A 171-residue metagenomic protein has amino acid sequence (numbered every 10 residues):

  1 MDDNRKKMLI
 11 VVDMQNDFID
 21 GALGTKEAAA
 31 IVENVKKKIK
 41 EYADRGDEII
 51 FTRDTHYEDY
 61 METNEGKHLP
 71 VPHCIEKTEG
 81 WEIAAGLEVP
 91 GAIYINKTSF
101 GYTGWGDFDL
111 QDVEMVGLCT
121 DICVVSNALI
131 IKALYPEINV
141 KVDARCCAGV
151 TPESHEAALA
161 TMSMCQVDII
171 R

Functional and structural regions predicted by a protein language model:
M1-Y94, K141, V150, E156-S163 (+1 more regions): Active-site acidic carboxylates
K37-E41, V125-Y135: Histidine-anchored nucleotide/phosphate-binding helix
D54, F100, R145-C147: Active-site beta-loop-alpha junctions enriched in small/polar residues
Y60-N64, W105-D107, S126: Short, conserved acidic/polar surface loops in the N-terminal third of protein domains
H73, K77-I122: Internal catalytic-core helix/loop-beta-alpha segment that presents or stabilizes conserved functional determinants
V116-G117, E137-P152: A short glycine-rich beta-strand->turn/loop micro-motif centered on a GG-aromatic cluster
V125-A128, P152-E156: Conserved strand-to-helix beginnings and helix N-cap segments that scaffold or border functional pockets
